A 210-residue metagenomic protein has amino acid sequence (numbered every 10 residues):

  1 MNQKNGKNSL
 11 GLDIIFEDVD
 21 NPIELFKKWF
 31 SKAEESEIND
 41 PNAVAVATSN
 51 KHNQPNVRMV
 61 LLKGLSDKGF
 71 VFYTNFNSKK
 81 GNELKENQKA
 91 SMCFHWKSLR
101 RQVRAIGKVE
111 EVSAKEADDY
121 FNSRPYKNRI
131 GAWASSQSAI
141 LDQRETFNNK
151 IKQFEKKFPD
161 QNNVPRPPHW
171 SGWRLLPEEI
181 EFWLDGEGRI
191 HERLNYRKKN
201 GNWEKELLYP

Functional and structural regions predicted by a protein language model:
M1-P210: Binding-site signature for planar aromatic cofactors or substrates
